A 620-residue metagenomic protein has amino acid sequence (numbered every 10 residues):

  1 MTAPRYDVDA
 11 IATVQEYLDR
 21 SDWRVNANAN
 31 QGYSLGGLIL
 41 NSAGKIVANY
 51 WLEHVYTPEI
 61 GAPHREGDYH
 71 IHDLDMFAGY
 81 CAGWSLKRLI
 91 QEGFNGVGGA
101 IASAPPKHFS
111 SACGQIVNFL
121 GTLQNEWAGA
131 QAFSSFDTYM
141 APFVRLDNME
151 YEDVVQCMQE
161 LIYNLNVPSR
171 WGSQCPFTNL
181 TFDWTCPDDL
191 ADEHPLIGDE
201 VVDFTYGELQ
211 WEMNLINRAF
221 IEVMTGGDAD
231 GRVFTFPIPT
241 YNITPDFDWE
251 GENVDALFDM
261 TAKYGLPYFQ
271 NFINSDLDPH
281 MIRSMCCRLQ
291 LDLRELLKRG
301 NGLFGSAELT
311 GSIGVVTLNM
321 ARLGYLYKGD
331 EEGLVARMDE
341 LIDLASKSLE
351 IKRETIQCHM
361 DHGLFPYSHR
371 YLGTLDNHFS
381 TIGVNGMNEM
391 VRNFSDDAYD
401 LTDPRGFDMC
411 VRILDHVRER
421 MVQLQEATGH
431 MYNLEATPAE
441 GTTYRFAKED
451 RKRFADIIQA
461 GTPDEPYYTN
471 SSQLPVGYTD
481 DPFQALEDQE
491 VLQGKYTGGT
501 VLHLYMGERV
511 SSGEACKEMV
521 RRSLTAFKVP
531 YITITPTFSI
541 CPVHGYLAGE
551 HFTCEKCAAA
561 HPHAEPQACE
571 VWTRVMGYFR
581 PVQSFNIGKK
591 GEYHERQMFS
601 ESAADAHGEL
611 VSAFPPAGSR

Functional and structural regions predicted by a protein language model:
T2-D376, D397, D403-P562, V571: Conserved catalytic cores of very large enzyme subunits
G93, H194, H359, L401 (+4 more regions): Short amphipathic alpha-helical leader/targeting segments
V154-M158, I162, N393, R580 (+2 more regions): Metallocofactor- and cofactor-centric catalytic cores in central/energy metabolism, strongly enriched
D188, S395, M576-R580: Short alpha-helix boundary/capping elements
H378, I382-V391: Extended amphipathic alpha-helical segments enriched in small hydrophobics
G383-G386, G498, G577, G588: Glycine-centered flexibility sites
S539-R620: Intrinsic, low-complexity terminal and presequence regions
